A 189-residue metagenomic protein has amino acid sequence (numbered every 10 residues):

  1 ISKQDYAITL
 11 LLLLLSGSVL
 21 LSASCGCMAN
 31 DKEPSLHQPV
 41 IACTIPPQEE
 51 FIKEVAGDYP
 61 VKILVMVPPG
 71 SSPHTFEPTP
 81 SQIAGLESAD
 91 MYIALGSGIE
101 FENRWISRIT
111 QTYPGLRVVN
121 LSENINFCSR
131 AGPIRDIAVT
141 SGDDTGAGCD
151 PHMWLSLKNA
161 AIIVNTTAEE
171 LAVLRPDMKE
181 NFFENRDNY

Functional and structural regions predicted by a protein language model:
I1-K32: Secretory targeting signatures
S22, G26-Y189: Extracytoplasmic metal-acquisition and chelation regions
